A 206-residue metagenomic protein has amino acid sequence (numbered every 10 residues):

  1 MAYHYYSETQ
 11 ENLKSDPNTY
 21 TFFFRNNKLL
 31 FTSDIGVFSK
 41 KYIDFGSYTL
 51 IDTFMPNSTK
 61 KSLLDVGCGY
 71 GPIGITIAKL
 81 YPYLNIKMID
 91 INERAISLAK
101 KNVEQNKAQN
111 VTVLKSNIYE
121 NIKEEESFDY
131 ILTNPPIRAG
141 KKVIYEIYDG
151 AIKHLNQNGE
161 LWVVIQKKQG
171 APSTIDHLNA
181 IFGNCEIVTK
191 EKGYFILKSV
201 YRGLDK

Functional and structural regions predicted by a protein language model:
M1-R25, G36: N-terminal auxiliary segments of SAM/dcSAM-dependent transferases
D34-I51: Conserved SAM-binding loop and adjacent beta-strand
G46-T133: Conserved SAM/SAH cofactor-binding pocket of Class I
I77, A151, L178: Class I S-adenosylmethionine-dependent transferase superfamily signal
Y145-Q157: A short glycine-rich, Lys/Arg-flanked "PGG" loop and its adjoining helix->strand segment in the class I
N158-I165: Conserved beta-strand signature within the Rossmann-like core of class I S-adenosyl-L-methionine
Q166-I181: Conserved class I S-adenosyl-L-methionine
K190-K206: Core SAM-dependent methyltransferase catalytic element
